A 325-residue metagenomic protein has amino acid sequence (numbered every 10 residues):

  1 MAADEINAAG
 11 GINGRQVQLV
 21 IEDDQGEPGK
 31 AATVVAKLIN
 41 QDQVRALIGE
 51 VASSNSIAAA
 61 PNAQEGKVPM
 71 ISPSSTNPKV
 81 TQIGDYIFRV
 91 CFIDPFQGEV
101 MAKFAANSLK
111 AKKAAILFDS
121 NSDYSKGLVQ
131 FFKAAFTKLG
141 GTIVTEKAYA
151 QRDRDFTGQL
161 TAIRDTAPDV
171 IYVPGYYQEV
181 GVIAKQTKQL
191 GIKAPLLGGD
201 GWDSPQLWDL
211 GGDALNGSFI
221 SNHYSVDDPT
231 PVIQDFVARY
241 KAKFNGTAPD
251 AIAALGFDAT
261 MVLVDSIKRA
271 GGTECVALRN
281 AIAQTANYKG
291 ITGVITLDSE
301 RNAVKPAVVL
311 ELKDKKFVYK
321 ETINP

Functional and structural regions predicted by a protein language model:
M1-N13, Q130-T137: Short, polar/charged alpha-helical segment
A8-Q82, V90, Y149-F156, Y176-G181 (+1 more regions): Beta-alpha junction/loop-to-helix N-cap segments that form part of ligand/metal-binding clefts
G14-Q18, Q41-A46, E65-M70, I83-Y86 (+7 more regions): Loop/turn elements at helix/coil->beta-strand transitions in domains of secreted/extracellular proteins
A31, V90-K113, K126-L128, D155-T157 (+4 more regions): Hydrophobic alpha-helical segments within soluble ligand-binding/sensing domains
A63-E65, L128-S221: Extracellular/periplasmic bilobed ligand-binding domains
I87-A148, V170, L263: An alpha-beta-alpha
A184-F257, K268, E311-N324: Extracellular/periplasmic periplasmic-binding protein-like sensory domains
A242-A254, V264-F317: Segments of small-molecule ligand-sensing domains
